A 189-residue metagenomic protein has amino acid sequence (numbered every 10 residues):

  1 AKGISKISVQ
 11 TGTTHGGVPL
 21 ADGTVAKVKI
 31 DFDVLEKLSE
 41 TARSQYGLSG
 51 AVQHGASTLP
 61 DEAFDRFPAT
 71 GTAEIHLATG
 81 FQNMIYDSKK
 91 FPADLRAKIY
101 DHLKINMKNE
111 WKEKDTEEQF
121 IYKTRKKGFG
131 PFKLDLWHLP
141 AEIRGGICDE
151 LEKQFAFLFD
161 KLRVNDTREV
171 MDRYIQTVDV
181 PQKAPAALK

Functional and structural regions predicted by a protein language model:
A1-G47: Alpha/beta enzyme core
I7, H54, F67: Conserved, mostly hydrophobic/aromatic
G23-T24, M84-H102, E152-A156: C-terminal helical cap(s) of enzyme catalytic domains, especially alpha/beta-barrels
G50-L59: Glycine-rich beta-to-alpha transition loops that act as phosphate-gripper elements at the mouths of alpha/beta enzyme
T58-G71: Catalytic cores of alpha/beta
A73-T79, N83: Short hydrophobic alpha-helical runs that function as membrane-insertion/retention elements
E118-K189: C-terminal extensions of enzymes
